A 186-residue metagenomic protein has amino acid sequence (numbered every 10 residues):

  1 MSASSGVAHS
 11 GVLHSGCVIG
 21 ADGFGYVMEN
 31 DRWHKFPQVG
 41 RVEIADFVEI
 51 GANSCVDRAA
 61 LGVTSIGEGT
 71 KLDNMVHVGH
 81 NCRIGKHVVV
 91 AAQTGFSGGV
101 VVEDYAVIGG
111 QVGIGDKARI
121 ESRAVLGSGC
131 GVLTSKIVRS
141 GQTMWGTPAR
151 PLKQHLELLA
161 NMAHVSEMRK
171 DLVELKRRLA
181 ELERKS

Functional and structural regions predicted by a protein language model:
M1-P151: Structural signal for interior beta-strand "rungs" in well-ordered beta-sheet cores of soluble enzyme domains
R150-S186: Long, leucine- and charge-enriched amphipathic alpha-helices that form heptad-repeat coiled-coil/leucine-zipper-like
